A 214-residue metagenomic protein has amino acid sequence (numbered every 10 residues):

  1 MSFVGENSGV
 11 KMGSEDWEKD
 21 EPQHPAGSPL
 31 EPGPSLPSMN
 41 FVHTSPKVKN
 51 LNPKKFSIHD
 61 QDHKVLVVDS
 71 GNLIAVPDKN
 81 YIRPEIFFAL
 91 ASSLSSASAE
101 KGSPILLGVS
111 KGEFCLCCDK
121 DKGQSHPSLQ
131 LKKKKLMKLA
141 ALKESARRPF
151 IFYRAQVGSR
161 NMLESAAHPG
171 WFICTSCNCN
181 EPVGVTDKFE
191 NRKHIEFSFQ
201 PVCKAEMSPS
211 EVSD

Functional and structural regions predicted by a protein language model:
M1-D214: Lectin-like carbohydrate-binding module/patch detector with strong preference for beta-trefoil
